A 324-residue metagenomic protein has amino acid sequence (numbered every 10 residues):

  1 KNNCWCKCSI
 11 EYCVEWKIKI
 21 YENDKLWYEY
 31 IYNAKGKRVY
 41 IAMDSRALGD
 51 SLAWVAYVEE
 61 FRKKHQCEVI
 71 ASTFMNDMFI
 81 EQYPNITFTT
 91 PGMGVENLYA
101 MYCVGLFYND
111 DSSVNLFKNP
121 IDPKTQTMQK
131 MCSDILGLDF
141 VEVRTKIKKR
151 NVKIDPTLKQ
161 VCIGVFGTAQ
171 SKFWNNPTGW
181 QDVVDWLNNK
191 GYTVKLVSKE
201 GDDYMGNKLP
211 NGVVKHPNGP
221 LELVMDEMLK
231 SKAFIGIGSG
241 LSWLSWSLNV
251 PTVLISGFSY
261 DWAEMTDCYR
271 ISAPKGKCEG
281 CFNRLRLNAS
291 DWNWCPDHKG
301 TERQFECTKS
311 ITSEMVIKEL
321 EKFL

Functional and structural regions predicted by a protein language model:
K1-L324: Catalytic machinery of carbohydrate-active enzymes, primarily nucleotide-sugar-dependent glycosyltransferases
